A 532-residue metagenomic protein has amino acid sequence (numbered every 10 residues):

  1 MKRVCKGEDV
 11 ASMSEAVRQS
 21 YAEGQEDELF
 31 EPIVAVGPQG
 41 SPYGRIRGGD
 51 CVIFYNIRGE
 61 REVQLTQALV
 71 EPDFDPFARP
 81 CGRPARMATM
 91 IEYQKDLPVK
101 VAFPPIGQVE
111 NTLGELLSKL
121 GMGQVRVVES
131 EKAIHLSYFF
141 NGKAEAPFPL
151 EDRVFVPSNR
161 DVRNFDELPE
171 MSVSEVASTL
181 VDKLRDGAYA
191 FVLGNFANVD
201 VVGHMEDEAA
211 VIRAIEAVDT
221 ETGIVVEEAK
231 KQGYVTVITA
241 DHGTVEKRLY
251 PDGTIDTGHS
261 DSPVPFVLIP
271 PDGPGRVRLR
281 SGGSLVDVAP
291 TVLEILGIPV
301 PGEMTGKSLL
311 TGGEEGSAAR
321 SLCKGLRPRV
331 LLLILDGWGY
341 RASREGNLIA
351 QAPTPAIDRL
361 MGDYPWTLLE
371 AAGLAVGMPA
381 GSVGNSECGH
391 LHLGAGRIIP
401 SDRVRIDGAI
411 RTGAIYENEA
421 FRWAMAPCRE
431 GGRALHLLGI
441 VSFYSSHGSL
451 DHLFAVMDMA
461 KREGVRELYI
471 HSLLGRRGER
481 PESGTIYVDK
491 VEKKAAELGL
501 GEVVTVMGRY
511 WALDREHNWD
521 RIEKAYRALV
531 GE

Functional and structural regions predicted by a protein language model:
M1-E532: Feature captures the catalytic ectodomains and active-site-proximal regions of enzymes that hydrolyze or transfer
